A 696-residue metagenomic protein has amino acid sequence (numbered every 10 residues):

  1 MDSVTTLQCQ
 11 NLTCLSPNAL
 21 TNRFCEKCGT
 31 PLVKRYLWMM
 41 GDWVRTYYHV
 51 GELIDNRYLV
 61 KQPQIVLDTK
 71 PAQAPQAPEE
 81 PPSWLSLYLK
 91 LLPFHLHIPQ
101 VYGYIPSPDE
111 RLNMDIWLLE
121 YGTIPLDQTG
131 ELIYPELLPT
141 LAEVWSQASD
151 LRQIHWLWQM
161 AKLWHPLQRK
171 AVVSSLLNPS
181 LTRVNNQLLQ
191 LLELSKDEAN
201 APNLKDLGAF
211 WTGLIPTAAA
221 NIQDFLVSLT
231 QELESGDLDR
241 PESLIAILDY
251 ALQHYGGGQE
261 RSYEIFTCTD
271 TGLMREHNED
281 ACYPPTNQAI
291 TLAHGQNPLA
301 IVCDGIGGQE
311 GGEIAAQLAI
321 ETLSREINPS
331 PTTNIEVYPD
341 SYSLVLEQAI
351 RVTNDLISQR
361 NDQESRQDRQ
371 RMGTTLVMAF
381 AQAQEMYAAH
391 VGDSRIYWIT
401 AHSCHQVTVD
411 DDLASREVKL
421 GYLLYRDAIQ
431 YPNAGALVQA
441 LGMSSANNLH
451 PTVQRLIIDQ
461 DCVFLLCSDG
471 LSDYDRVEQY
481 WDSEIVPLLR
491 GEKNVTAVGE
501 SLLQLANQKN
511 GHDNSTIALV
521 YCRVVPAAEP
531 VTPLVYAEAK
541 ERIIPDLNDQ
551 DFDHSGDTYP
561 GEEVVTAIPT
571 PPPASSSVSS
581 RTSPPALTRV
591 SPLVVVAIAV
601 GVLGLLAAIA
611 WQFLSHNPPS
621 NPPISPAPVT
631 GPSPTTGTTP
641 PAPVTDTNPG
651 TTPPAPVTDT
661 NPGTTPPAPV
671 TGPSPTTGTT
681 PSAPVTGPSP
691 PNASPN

Functional and structural regions predicted by a protein language model:
D2-Q8, E26, Y36-Y47: Intrinsically disordered, low-complexity acidic Ser/Thr-rich regulatory segments
V4-T6, T13, L20-L32, V60-Q159 (+4 more regions): PP2C/PPM-type serine/threonine phosphatase catalytic domain
C14-S16, W43-R45, G51-I54: N-terminal sensory and localization modules of signal-transduction and trafficking proteins
D55-N56, N203-L204: Eukaryotic nuclear, charge-biased low-complexity tracts
V629-P690: Long, intrinsically disordered low-complexity tandem-repeat segments
